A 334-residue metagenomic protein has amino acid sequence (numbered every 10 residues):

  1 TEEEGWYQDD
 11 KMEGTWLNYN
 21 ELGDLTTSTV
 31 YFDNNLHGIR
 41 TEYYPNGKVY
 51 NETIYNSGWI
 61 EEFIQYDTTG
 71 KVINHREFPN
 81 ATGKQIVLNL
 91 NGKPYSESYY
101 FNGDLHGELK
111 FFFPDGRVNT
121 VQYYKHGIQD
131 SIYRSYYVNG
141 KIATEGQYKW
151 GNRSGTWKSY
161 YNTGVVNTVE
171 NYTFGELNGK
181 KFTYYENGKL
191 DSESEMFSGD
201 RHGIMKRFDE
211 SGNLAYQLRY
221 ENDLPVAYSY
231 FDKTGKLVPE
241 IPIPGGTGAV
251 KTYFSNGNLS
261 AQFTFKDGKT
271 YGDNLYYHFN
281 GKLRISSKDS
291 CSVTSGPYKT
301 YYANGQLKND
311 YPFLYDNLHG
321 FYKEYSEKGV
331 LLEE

Functional and structural regions predicted by a protein language model:
T1-E334: Glycine/tyrosine- and acidic-biased, solvent-exposed loop/turn segments at the edges of beta-strands
